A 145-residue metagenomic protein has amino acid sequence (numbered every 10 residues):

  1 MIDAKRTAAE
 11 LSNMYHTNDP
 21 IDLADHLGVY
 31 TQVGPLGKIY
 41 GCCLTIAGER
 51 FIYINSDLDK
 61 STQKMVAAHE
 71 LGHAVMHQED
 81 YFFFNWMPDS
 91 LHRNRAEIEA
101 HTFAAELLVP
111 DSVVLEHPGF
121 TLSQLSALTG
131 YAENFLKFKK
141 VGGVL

Functional and structural regions predicted by a protein language model:
M1-L145: Active-site hotspot residues in diverse enzymes, especially metal/ion-binding acidic/histidine motifs
